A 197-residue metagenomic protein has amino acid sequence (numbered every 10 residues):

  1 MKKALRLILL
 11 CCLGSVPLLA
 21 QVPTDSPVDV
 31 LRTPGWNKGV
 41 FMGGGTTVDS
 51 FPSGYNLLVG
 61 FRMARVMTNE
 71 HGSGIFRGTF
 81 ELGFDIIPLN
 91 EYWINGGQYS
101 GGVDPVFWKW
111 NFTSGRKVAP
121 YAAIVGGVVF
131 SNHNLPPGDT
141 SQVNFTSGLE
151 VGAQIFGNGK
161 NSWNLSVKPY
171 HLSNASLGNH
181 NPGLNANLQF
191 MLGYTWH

Functional and structural regions predicted by a protein language model:
M1-L31: Cleavable N-terminal export/targeting peptides
Q21-W36, M67-F80, T113-P120, G157-S162: Short loop/turn motifs that connect adjacent beta-strands in outer-membrane beta-barrel proteins
D29, A64-V66, S73, K109-N111 (+2 more regions): Transmembrane beta-barrel domains of outer membrane proteins
R32, F51-N56, F76, N95-G101 (+2 more regions): Replace "Gram-negative outer membrane beta-barrel proteins" with "bacterial and organellar outer membrane beta-barrel
W36-M42, G78-I86, P120-G126, S147 (+2 more regions): Transmembrane beta-strands of outer-membrane beta-barrel proteins
M42-V48, R65, I86-Y92, G126-N132 (+3 more regions): Transmembrane beta-strands of outer-membrane beta-barrel pores
V59-F61, G183-H197: Outer-membrane beta-barrel "beta-signal"
F61, V106-W110, L149-V151, V167 (+1 more regions): Membrane-embedded beta-strands of outer-membrane beta-barrel proteins, especially the hydrophobic/small aromatic
